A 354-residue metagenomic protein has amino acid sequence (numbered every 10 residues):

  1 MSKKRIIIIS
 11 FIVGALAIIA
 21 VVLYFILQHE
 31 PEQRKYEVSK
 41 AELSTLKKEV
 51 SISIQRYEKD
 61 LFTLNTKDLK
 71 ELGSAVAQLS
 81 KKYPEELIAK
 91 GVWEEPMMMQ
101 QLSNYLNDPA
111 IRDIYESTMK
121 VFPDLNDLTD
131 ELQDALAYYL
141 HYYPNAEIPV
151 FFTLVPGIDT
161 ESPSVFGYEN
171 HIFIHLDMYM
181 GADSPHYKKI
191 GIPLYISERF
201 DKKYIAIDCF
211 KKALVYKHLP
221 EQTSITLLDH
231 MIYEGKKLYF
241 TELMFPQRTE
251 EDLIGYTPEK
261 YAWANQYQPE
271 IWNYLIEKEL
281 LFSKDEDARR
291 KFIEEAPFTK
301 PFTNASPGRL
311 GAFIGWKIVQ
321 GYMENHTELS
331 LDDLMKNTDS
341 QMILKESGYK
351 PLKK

Functional and structural regions predicted by a protein language model:
M1-A15: N-terminal Sec-pathway targeting helices
L16-I26: Hydrophobic alpha-helical membrane-insertion segments, chiefly the h-region of N-terminal signal peptides
I26-N104: N-terminal mature-domain "stem" immediately C-terminal to a signal peptide or N-terminal signal-anchor/transmembrane
S51-I54, Q133-L136, K237, T241 (+2 more regions): Extracytoplasmic/secreted envelope proteins and their assembly/folding machinery, especially bacterial periplasmic
F62, A137-P144, T241, F245-T249 (+2 more regions): Sec-exported extracytoplasmic/periplasmic mature domains
Q100-Y261: Acidic/His-rich structured neighborhood in mature extracellular/periplasmic domains
L238-F298: Acidic/His/Gly-enriched intrinsically disordered linker/tail segments that often contain short helix/coil "MoRF-like"
F282-K354: C-terminal soluble interaction/assembly domains
